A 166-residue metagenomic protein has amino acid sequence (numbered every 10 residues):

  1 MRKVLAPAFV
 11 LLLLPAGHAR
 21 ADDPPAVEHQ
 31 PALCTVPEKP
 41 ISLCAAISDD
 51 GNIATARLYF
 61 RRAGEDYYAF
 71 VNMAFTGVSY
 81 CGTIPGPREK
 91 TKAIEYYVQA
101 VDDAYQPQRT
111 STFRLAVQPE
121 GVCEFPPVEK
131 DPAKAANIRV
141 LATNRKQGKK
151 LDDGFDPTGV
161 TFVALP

Functional and structural regions predicted by a protein language model:
M1-V4: Positively charged n-region of N-terminal signal peptides that target proteins for export
A6-A16: Bacterial N-terminal signal peptides
A19-P166: Glycan-association/targeting regions that enable binding to alpha-glucans and other polysaccharides
